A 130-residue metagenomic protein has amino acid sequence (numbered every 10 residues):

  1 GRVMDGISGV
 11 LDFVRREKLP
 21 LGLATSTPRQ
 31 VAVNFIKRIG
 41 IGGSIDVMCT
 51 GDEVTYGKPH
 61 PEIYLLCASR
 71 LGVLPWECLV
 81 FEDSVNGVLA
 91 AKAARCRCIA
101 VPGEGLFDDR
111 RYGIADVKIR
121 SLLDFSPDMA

Functional and structural regions predicted by a protein language model:
G1-D12, R16-L19: Metal-dependent phosphoesterase signature
D12-R15, R29-A130: Asp-based, Mg2+/Mn2+-dependent phosphohydrolase catalytic module
G22-L23, A100: Hydrophobic beta-strand core positions in alpha/beta domains
T25-T27: Conserved phosphate-coupling serine/threonine residues in phosphotransfer and NTP-handling enzymes
